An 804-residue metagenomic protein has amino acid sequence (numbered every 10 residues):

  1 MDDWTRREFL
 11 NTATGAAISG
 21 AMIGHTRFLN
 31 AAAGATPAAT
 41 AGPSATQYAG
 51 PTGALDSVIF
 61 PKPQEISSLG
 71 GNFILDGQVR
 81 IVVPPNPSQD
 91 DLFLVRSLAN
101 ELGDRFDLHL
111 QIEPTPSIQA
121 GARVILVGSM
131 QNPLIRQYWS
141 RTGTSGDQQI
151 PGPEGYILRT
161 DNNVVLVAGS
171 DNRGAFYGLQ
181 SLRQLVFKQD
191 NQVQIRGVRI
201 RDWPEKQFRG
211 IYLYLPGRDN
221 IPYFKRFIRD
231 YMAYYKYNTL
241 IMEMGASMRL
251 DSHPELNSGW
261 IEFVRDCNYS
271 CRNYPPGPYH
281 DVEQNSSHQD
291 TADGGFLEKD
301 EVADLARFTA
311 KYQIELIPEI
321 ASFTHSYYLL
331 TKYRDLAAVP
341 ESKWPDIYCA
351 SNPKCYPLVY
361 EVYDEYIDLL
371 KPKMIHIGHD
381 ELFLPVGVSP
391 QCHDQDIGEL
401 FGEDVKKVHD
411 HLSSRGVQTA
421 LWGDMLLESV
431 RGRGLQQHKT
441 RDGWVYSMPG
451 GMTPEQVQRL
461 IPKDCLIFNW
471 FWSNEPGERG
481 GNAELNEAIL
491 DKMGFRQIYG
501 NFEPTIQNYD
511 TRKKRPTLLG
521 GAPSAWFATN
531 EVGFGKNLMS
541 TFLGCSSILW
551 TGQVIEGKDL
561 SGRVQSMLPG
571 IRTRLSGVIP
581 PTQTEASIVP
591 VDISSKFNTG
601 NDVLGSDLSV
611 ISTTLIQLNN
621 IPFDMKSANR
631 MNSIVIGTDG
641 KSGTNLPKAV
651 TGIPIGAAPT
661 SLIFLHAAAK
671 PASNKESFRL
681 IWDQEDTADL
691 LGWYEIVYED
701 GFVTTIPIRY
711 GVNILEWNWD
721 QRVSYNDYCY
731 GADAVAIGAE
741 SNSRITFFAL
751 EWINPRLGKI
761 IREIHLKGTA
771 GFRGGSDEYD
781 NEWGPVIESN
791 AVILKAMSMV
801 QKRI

Functional and structural regions predicted by a protein language model:
D2, E8-N30, A35: N-terminal export signals
L10, S44-K206, L215, Y698: Contiguous, structured surface segment used for ligand recognition
G24-T52: C-terminal segment of N-terminal export signals and the immediately downstream linker at the start of the mature
F60-P61, S67-S68, L75-G77, A120 (+7 more regions): Substrate-binding groove of N-acetylhexosamine-processing glycoside hydrolases
P84, V127-S129, G169-S170, Y214 (+6 more regions): Active-site-proximal beta-strand/loop segments in catalytic clefts of secreted hydrolases
Q89-D90, L134, D219-I221, M232 (+11 more regions): Flexible loop/turn segments at secondary-structure boundaries
E101, T142-R415, A420: Feature activates predominantly on carbohydrate-active enzymes
S576-I804: N-terminal/edge-of-domain interface segments
